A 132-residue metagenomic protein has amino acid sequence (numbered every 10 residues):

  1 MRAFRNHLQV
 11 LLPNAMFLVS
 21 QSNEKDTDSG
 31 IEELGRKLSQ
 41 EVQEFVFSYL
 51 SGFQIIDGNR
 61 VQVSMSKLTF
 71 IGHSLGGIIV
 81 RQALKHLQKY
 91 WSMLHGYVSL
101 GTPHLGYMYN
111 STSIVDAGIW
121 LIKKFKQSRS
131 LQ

Functional and structural regions predicted by a protein language model:
M1-T27, E33, F47, A83: Short, surface-exposed "cap/lid" segments of acyl-processing enzymes
S22, G35-Q132: Serine-dependent carboxylesterase/thioesterase catalytic core of lipase-like alpha/beta-hydrolase/SGNH enzymes
